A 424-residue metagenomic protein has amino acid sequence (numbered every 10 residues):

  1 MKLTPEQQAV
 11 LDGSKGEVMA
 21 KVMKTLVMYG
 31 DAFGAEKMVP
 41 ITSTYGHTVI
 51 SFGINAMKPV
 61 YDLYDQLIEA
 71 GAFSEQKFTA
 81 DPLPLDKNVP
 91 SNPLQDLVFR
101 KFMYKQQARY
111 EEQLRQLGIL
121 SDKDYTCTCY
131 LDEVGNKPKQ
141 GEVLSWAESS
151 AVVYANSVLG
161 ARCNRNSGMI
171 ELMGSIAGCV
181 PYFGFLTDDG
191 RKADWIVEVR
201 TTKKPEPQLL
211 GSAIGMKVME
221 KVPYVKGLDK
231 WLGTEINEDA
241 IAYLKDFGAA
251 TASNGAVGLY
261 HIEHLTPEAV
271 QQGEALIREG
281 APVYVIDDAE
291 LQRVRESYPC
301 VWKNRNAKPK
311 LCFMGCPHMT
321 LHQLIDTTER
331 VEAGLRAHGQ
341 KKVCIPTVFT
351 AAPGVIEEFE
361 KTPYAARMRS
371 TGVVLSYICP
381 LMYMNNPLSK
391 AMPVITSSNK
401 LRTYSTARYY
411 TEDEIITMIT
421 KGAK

Functional and structural regions predicted by a protein language model:
M1-F313, P317-K424: Non-transmembrane, aqueous-exposed alpha-helical and coiled segments at domain scale
